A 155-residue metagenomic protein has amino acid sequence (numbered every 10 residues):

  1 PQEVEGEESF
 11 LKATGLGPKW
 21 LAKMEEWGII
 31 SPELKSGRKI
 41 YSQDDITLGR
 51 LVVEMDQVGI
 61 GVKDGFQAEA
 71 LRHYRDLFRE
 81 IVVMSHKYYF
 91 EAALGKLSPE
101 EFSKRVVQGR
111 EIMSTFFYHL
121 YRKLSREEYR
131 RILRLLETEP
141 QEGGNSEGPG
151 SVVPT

Functional and structural regions predicted by a protein language model:
P1-A13, P18-A22, E26-T155: Arg/Lys-rich, alpha-helical DNA-contact motif
